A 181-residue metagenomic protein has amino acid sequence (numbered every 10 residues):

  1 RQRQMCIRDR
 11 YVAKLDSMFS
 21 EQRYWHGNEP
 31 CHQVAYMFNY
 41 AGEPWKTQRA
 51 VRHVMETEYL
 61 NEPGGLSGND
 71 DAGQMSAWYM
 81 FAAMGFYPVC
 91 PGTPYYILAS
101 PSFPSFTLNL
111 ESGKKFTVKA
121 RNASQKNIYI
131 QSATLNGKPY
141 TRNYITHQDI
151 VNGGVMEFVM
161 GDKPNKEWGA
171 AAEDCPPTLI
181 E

Functional and structural regions predicted by a protein language model:
Q2-I7: Short, small-residue-biased leader/transition segments that mark boundaries at the very start of proteins
R8-R10, Q22-H26, Q33-E181: Non-catalytic C-terminal accessory modules of carbohydrate-active enzymes
S17-S20, C31: Membrane-embedded transmembrane-helix bundle of lipid-linked glycan/lipid transferases
